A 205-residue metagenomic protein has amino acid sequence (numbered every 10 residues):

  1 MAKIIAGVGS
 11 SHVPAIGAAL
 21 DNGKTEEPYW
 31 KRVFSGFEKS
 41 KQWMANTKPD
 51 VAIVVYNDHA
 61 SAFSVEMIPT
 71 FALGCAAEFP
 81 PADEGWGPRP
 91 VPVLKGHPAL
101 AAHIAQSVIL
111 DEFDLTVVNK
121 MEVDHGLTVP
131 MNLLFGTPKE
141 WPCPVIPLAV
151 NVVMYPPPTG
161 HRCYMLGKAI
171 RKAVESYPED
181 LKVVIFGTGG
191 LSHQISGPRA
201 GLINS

Functional and structural regions predicted by a protein language model:
M1-S205: Soluble secreted/lumenal catalytic domains with histidine-centered metal-binding or acid-base catalytic motifs
